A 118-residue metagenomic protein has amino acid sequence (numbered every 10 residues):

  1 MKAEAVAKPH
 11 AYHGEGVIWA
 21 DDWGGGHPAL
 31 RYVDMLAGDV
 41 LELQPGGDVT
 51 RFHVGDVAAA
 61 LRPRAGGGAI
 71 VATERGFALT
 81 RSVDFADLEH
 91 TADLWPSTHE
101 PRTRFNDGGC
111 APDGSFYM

Functional and structural regions predicted by a protein language model:
M1-E4, K8-E15, M35: N-terminal amphipathic/basic helix or basic patch
K2-K8, G47-H53, E89-T98: A short beta-strand motif characteristic of beta-propeller blades
P9-H27, G55-I70, T98-S115: Beta-rich, blade/repeat-based domains predominating in secreted/periplasmic proteins but also intracellular
H13, R31, E42, T91 (+1 more regions): Functionally constrained cores in energy, signaling, and assembly domains
G24-V54, E74-F85: Beta-propeller domains
A58-L88: Glycine-rich, N-terminal phosphate-binding loop and its surrounding beta-alpha-beta segment
